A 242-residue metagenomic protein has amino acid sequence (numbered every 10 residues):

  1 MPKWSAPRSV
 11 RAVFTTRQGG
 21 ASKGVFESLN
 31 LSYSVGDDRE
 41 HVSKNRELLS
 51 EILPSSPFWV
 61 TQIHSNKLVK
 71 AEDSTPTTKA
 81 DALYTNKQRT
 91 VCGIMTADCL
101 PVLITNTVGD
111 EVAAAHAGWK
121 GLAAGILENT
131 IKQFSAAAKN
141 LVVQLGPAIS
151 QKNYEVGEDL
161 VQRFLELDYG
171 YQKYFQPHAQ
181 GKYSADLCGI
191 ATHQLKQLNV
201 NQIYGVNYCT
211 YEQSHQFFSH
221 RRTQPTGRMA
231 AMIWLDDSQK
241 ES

Functional and structural regions predicted by a protein language model:
M1-S242: Active-site microenvironment for binding and transforming phosphate-containing groups
